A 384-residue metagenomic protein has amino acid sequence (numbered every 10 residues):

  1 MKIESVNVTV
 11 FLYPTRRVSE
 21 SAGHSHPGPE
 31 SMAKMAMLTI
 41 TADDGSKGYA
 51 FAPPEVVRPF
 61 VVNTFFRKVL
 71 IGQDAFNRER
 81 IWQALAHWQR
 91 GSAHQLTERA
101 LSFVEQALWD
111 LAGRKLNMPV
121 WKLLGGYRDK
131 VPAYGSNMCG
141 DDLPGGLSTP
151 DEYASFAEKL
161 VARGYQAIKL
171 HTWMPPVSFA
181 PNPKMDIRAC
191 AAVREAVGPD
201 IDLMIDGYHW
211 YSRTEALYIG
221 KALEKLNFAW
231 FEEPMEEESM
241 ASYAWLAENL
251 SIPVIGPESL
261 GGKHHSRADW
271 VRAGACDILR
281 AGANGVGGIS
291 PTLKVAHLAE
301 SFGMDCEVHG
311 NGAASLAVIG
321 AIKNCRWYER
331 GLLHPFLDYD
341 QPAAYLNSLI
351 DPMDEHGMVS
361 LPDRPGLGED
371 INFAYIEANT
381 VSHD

Functional and structural regions predicted by a protein language model:
M1-E4, V8-V18, S25, P29-E30 (+2 more regions): Flexible C-terminal active-site loop/helix
M1-K47, E55, N63, E158: Non-catalytic terminal accessory/regulatory regions of metabolic enzymes
I3, G45, F66, V104 (+8 more regions): Conserved, mostly hydrophobic/aromatic
M37, K130-Y134, Q166-K169, D200-M204 (+5 more regions): Structural preference for beta-strand elements that scaffold enzyme active sites
T41-L116: Metal- or metallocofactor-binding catalytic centers and their adjacent structured scaffolds across diverse enzyme
K68, K221, N227, E238-M358: Shared catalytic-loop signature of beta/alpha-barrel
E105-P144: Glycine-rich, aromatic-flanked loop segments that form ligand/cofactor-binding clefts across common enzyme folds
K130-A244: Metal-dependent enolase-superfamily TIM-barrel catalytic cores that perform enediolate-based chemistry
